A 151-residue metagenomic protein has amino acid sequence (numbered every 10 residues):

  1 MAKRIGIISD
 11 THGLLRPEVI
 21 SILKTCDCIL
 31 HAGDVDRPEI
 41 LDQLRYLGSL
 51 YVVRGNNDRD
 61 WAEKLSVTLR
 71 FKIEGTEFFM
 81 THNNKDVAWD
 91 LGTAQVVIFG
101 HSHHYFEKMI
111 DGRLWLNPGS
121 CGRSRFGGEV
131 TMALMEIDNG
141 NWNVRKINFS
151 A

Functional and structural regions predicted by a protein language model:
M1-L50, D58-V67, G128-V130, I137-N139: N-terminal active-site segment of His-dependent metallophosphoesterases
I8-G13, G33-V35, G55-D58, N83-K85 (+2 more regions): Active-site metal-binding loops of divalent metal-dependent hydrolases
Y51, K72, E77-R145: Conserved beta-sheet core of the metallophosphoesterase superfamily
N148-S150: Well-ordered alpha/beta subsegment
